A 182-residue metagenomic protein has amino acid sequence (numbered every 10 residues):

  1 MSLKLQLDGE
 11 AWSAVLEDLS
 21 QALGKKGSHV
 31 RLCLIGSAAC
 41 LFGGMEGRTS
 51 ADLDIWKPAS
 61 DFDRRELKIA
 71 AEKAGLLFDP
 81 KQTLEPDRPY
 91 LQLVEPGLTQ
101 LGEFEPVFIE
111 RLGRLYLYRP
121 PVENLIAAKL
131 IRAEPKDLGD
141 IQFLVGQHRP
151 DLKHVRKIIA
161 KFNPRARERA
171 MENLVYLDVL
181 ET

Functional and structural regions predicted by a protein language model:
M1-T182: Compositionally biased terminal segments of proteins
